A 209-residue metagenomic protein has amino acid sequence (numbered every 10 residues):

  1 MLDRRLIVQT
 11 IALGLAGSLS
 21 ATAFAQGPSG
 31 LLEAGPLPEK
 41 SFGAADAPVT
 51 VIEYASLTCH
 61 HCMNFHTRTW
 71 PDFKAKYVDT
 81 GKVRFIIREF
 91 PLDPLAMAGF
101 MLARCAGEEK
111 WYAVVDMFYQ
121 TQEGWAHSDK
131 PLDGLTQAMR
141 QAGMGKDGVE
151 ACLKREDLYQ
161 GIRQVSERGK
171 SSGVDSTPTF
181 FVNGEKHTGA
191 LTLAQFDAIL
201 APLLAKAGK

Functional and structural regions predicted by a protein language model:
L2, L6, Q26, S56 (+1 more regions): C-terminal cap of thioredoxin/glutaredoxin-like
L2, L6-P91, R163-S166, K170 (+1 more regions): Extracytoplasmic thiol/disulfide redox context detector
A12, Y119-Q120, K154: Short amphipathic alpha-helical surface patches that mediate protein-protein
G14-L15, E109, W125, L203: Generic hydrophobic alpha-helical segments
P28, P38, A98, T121 (+1 more regions): Glycine-rich, flexible loop/turn motifs
E39, I87-F90, E123, E150 (+1 more regions): Conserved short-loop catalytic and cofactor-binding motifs
D46, L102, T192: Short, flexible micro-motifs
A55-T58, M63-R140: Structural alpha/beta surface segment adjacent to cysteine/selenocysteine redox centers across thiol/disulfide enzymes
